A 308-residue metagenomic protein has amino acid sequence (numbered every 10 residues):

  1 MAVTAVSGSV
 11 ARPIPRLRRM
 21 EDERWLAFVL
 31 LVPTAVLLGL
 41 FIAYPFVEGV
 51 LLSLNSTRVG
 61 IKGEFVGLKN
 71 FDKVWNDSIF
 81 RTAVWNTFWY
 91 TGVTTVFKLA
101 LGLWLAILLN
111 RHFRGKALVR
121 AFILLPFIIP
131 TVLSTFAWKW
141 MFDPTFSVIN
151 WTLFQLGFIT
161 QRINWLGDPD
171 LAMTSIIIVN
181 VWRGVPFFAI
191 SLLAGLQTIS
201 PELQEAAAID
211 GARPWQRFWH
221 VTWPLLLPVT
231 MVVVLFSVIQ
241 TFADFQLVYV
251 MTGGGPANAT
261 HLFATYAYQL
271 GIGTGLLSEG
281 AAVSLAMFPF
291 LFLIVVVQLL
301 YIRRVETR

Functional and structural regions predicted by a protein language model:
M1-E21: Short, Lys/Arg-rich, polar N-terminal cytosolic tail immediately upstream of the first transmembrane signal-anchor
E23-R308: A structural signal for multi-pass alpha-helical bundles of membrane permease subunits that mediate small-molecule
